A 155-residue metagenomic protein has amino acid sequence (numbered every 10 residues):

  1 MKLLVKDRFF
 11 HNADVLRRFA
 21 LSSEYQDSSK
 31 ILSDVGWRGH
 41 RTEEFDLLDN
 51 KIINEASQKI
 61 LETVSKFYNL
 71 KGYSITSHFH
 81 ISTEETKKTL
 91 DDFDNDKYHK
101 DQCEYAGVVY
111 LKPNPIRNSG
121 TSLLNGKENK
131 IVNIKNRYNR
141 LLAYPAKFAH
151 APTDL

Functional and structural regions predicted by a protein language model:
M1-N95: Non-heme Fe(II)/2-oxoglutarate
T83-L155: Catalytic core of non-heme Fe(II) oxygenases with the double-stranded beta-helix
